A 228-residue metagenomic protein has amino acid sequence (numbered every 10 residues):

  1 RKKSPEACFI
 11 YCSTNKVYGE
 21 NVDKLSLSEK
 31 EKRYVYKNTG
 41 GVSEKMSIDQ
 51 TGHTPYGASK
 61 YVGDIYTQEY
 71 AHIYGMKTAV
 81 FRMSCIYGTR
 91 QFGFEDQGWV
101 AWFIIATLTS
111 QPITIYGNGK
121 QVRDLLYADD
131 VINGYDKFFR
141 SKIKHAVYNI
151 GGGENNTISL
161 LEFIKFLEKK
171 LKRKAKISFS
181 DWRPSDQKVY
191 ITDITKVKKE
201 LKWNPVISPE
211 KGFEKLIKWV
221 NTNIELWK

Functional and structural regions predicted by a protein language model:
R1-I86, W203, E214-K215, T222-N223: N-terminal Rossmann-like NAD(P)+-binding domain of SDR-like oxidoreductases, especially those catalyzing
K3, A106, S110, F138-K142 (+3 more regions): Generic structural signal for alpha-helix termini and adjacent loop/cap motifs
D23, Y61, Y74-K77, I86-A101 (+7 more regions): Glycine/proline-rich active-site loop of Rossmann-fold NAD(P)-dependent oxidoreductases
E31-S47, F103-I115, S141, K169-S178 (+1 more regions): A short C-terminal helix-loop "cap" of Rossmann-like NAD(P)-dependent dehydrogenase/epimerase domains
T54, A58, F94-G98, R123-D129 (+4 more regions): Residue-level signal for the nucleotide or nucleotide-sugar donor/cofactor binding architecture
N118, V147-Y148, L161-I164, K172-V189 (+1 more regions): C-terminal "lid/loop" region of Rossmann-like NAD(P)-dependent oxidoreductases
Y135-F139, I164-L167, P209, F213-V220: Hydrophobic "lid"/C-terminal helical patch of Rossmann-like NAD(P)-dependent dehydrogenase/epimerase domains
D193-K228: C-terminal amphipathic/interface module of NAD(P)-dependent oxidoreductases and related NAD-binding regulators
